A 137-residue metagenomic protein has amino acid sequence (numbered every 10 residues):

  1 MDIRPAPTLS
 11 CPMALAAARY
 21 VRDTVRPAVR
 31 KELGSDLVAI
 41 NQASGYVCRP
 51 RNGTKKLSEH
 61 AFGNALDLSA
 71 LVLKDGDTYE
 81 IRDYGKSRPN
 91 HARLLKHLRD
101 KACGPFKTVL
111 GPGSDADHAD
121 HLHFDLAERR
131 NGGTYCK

Functional and structural regions predicted by a protein language model:
M1, V38-P50, A119-L122, A127: Acidic helix-start/capping segments at beta-turn-to-alpha-helix junctions
M1-I40: Active-site acidic/histidine clusters and adjacent loop/turn architecture that either coordinate catalytic ions
R4-A6, P12, A43, R49 (+3 more regions): Surface-exposed loop/turn and secondary-structure junction residues enriched for glycine/proline
S10-P12, V47-R49, G104, Y135-K137: Sequence contexts marking disulfide-bonded cysteines in secreted/extracellular proteins
D23-E32, D36, A43, L71-K74 (+1 more regions): Structured segments of extracytoplasmic/periplasmic soluble domains in secreted or envelope-associated proteins
R30-G63: Active-site-adjacent substructure of cysteine-protease-like catalytic cores
L57-S58, F62-K137: Catalytic cores and adjacent binding grooves of peptidoglycan-active enzymes
